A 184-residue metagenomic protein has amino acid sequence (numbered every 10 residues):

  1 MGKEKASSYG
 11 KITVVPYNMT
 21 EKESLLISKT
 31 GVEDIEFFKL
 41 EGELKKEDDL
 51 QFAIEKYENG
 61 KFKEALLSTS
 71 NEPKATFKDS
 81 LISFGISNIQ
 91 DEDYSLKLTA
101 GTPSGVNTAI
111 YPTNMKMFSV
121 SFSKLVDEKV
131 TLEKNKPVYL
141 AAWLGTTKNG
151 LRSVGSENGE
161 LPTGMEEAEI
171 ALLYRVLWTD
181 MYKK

Functional and structural regions predicted by a protein language model:
M1-F62: Short N-terminal edge-element motif at the start of the domain
L50-A53, Y57-T69, P73-T76, S80: Surface-exposed turn/loop modules enriched in turn-prone residues
T69-K184: Extracytoplasmic electrostatic interaction patches
